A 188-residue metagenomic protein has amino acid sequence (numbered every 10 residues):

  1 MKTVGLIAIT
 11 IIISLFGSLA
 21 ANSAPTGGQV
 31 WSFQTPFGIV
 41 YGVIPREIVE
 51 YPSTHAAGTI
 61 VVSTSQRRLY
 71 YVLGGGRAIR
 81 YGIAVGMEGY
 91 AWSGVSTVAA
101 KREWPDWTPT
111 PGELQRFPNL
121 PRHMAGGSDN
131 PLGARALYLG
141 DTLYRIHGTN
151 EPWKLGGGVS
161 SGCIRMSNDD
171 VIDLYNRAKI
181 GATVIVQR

Functional and structural regions predicted by a protein language model:
K2-R188: N-terminal pre-domains immediately preceding structured catalytic cores
